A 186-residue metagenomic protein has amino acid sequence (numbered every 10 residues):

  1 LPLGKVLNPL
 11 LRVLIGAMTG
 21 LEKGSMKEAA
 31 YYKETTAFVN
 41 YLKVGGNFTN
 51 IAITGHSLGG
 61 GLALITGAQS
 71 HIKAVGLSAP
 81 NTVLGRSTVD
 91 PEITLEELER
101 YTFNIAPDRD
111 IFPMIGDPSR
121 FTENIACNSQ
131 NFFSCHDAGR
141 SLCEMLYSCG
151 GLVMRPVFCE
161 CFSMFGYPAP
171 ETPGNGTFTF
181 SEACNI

Functional and structural regions predicted by a protein language model:
L1-N50: A conserved cap/lid and substrate-binding interface adjacent to the catalytic center of lipid-processing enzymes
T54-G59, A63: Gly/Ala-rich beta-loop-alpha elbow adjacent to hydrolase catalytic centers
G55, S78-A79: Residues that line or immediately flank small-molecule/substrate-binding pockets and catalytic motifs
L64-A68: Short, hydrophobic alpha-helix immediately C-terminal to the catalytic nucleophile
I72, A79-I186: Serine hydrolase/lipase
